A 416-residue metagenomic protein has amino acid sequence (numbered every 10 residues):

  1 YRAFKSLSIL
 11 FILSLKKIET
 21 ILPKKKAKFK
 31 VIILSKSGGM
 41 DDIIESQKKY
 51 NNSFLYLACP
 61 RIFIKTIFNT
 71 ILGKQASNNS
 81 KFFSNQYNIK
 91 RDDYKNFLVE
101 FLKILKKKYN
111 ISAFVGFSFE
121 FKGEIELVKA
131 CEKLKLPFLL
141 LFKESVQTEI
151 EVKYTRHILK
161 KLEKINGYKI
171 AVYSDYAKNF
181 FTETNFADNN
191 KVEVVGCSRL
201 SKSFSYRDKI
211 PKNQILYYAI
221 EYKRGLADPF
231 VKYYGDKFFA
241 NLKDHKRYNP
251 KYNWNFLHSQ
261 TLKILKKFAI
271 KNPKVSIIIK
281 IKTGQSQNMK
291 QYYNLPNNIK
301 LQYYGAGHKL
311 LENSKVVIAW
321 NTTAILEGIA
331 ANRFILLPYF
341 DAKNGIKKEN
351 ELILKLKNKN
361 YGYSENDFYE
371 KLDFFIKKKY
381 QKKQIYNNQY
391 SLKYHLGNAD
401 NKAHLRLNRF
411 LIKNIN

Functional and structural regions predicted by a protein language model:
Y1-F29, F230-K246, Y252, F256 (+1 more regions): Membrane-proximal basic amphipathic "stem/tether" segments
L10-L13, K17-K25, F29-E45, Y50 (+2 more regions): Active-site and donor-binding regions of nucleotide-sugar-utilizing enzymes
K48-L57, F68-A76, N189-N190, N213 (+3 more regions): Active-site regions of enzymes building and remodeling cell-envelope glycoconjugates
F63-I71, T148-Y154, K202-Y206, L310-S314 (+3 more regions): Short, charged, surface-exposed secondary-structure boundary motifs
F101, Y252, Q260, I278-L326 (+1 more regions): Donor nucleotide-activated moiety binding/catalytic core segment of transferases that use nucleotide-activated donors
N189, K290-N297, T323-A399: Catalytic binding pocket for nucleotide-activated donors in carbohydrate/polymer assembly enzymes
R199-Q291: Conserved catalytic-core segment of nucleotide-activated headgroup transferases in glycan assembly
N398-N416: C-terminal alpha-helical cap of glycosyltransferases
